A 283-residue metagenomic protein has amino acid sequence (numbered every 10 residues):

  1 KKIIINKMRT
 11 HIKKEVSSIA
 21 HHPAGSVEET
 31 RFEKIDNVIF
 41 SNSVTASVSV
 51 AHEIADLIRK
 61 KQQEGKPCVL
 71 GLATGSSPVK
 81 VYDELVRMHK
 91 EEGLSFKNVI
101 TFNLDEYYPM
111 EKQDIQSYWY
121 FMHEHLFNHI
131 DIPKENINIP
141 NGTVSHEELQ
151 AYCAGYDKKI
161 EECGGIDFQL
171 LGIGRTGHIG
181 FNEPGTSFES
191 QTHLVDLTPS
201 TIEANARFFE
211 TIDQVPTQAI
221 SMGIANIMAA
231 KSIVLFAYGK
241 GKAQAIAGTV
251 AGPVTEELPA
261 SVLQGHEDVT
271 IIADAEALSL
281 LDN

Functional and structural regions predicted by a protein language model:
R9-H11, S18, E29, M222-A225 (+1 more regions): ATP/nucleoside-binding phosphotransfer catalytic cores, i.e., glycine-rich phosphate-binding loops
R9-V69: N-terminal glycine-/serine-/threonine-rich phosphate-binding loop
S18-K34, L94-F168: Ligand-binding beta-strand-loop-alpha-helix segment within the catalytic cores of soluble metabolic enzymes
R59-E91: Glycine-rich N-terminal segment of FAD-binding domains in flavoprotein oxidoreductases, spanning the beta-loop-helix
L72-S77, L171-R175, Y238: Glycine-rich beta-strand-to-loop/alpha-helix junction loops that act as flexible
D83-S95, Y118-Y120, P184-H193, G252-V254: A glycine- and small-aliphatic-rich helix-loop capping segment at beta-alpha/alpha-beta transitions that lines
G164-E189: Glycine-rich phosphate-binding loop
G180-I224: Class I SAM-dependent methyltransferase SAM-binding "motif I" and its flanking Rossmann-like core
